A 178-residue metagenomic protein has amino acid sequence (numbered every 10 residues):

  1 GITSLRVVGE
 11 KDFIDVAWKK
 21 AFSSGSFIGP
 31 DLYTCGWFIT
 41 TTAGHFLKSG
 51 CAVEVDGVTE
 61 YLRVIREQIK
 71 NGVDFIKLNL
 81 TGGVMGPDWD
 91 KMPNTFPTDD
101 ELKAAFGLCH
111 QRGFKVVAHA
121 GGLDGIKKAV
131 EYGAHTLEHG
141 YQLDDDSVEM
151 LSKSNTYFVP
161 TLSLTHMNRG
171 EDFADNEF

Functional and structural regions predicted by a protein language model:
G1-D15, G29-F38, V73-P87, K115 (+3 more regions): Divalent metal-dependent hydrolysis catalytic cores, especially in the metallo-beta-lactamase
I2, G36-A52: Enzymes and membrane/adaptor proteins characterized by extended Gly/Ser/Thr/Asp/Glu-rich, aromatic-dotted
R6-E10, V53, N94-P97: Catalytic cores of large soluble enzymes that bind and process phosphate-bearing ligands
D15-S26, V58-V73, L143-T156: Short amphipathic alpha-helices and their capping/turn segments at secondary-structure boundaries
T42, G82-F178: Active-site core of metal-dependent hydrolases
H45-V64, K115-V117: Active-site mouth loops of central-metabolism enzymes
L47-S49, E67, A174-F178: Ligand-binding grooves and catalytic loops that recognize ribose/phosphate and carbohydrate rings, and esterified lipid
